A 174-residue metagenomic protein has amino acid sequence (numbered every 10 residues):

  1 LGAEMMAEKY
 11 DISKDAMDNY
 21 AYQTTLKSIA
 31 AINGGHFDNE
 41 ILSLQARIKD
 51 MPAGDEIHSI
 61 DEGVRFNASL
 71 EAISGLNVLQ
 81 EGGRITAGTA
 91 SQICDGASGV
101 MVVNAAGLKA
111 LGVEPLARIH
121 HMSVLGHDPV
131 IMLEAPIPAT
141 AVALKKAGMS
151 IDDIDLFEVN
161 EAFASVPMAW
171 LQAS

Functional and structural regions predicted by a protein language model:
L1-M5: Flexible glycine-/small-residue-enriched beta->alpha junction loops that bind anionic phosphate/pyrophosphate groups
M6-D11, L108-P115, A141-L156, S174: Phosphate/pyrophosphate-binding loops at sites that engage ATP/ADP/AMP, CoA/4′-phosphopantetheine, polyphosphate
E8-D11, D15-Y22, G82-S98, H120-K146 (+1 more regions): Active-site pocket-shaping loop/turn-to-helix segments
A16-A110: N-terminal extracellular/periplasmic Venus flytrap/periplasmic-binding protein-like
L44, M122, I154-F157: Generic beta-strand hydrophobic packing signal
P52-D55, P129-P136, E161-S174: Short glycine/threonine-rich loop-to-helix capping motif typified by GTGT followed within a few residues by an Asp-Pro
L116, P136-T140, I151, A164-P167: A general structural signal for well-ordered alpha-helical packing
